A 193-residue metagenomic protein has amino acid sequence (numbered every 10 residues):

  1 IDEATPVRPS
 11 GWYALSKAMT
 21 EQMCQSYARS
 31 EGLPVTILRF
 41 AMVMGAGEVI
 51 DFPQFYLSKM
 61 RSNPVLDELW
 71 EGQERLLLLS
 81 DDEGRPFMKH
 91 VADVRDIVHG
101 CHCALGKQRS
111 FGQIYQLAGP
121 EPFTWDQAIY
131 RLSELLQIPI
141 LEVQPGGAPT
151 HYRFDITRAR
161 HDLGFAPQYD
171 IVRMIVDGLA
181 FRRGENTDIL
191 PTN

Functional and structural regions predicted by a protein language model:
I1-A14, M44-Y56, L66-L69, L78 (+1 more regions): Catalytic loop of short-chain dehydrogenase/reductase
I1-I37: Catalytic helix-loop patch of NAD(P)-dependent Rossmann-fold dehydrogenases
G11, L15, K89-R95, F123 (+2 more regions): Residue-level signal for the nucleotide or nucleotide-sugar donor/cofactor binding architecture
A18, S30-L33, G45-L66, C103-Y115 (+1 more regions): Glycine/proline-rich active-site loop of Rossmann-fold NAD(P)-dependent oxidoreductases
I37-M44: Conserved SDR Rossmann-fold cofactor-binding beta-strand/turn motif
S58-I114: Alpha-helical substrate-binding/gating segment
M88, V98-G147, I156, I189: Mid/C-terminal beta-alpha module of Rossmann-like enzyme folds, strongest in SDR-family dehydrogenases/epimerases
I171-N193: Amphipathic terminal alpha-helices
